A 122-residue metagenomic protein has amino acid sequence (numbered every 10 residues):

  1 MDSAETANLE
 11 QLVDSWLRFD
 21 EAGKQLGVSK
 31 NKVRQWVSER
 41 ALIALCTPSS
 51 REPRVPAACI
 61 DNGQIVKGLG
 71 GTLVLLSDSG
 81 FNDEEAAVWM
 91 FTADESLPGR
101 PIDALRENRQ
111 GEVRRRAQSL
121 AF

Functional and structural regions predicted by a protein language model:
M1-F122: Non-transmembrane "mature" sequence context
